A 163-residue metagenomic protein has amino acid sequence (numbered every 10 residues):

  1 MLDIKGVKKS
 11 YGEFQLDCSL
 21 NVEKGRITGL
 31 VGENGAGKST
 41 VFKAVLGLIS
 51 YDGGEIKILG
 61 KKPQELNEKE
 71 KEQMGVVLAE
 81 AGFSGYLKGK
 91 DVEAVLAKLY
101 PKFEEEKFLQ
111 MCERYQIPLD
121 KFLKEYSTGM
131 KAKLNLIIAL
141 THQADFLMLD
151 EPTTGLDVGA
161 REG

Functional and structural regions predicted by a protein language model:
T28-E33: The feature captures the beta-strand-to-loop junction immediately N-terminal to the Walker
A36, V158-A160: Helix N-cap at the start of a conserved alpha-helix in ABC-type nucleotide-binding domains
L46: Helix-to-loop junction immediately C-terminal to a conserved catalytic motif
G54-E65, K69-E70: Conserved ABC transporter NBD signature motif
L78-N135: ABC-family P-loop ATPase nucleotide-binding domains
L136, L156: Hydrophobic anchor residue at the start of the ABC signature
L147-E151: Catalytic Walker B motif of ABC-type/P-loop ATPase nucleotide-binding domains
